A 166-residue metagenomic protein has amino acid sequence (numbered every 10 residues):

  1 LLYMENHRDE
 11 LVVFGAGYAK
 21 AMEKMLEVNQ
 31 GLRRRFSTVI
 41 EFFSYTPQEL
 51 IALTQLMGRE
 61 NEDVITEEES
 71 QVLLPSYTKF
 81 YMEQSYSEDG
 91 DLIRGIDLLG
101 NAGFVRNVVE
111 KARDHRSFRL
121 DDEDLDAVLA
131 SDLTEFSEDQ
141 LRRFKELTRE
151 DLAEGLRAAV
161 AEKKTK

Functional and structural regions predicted by a protein language model:
L1-N6: Conserved Walker B catalytic segment
H7-A16: Loop/turn-to-beta-strand initiation segments
G15-Y18, S44: Flexible glycine-/small-residue-rich
A19-K24, G58-E60: Short loop/beta submotifs within extracellular cysteine-rich repeat domains
A21-L26, Q48-A52: Switch/connector loops and helix/strand junctions flanking conserved nucleotide-binding motifs in nucleotide-processing
L26-S44: A short helix-turn-beta junction within AAA+ P-loop NTPase domains corresponding to the substrate/partner-engaging
I40, S44-T46, L50, T54-E135: Conserved AAA+ ATPase small/helical "lid" subdomain
H115-K166: C-terminal engagement/docking regions of AAA+ P-loop ATPases
